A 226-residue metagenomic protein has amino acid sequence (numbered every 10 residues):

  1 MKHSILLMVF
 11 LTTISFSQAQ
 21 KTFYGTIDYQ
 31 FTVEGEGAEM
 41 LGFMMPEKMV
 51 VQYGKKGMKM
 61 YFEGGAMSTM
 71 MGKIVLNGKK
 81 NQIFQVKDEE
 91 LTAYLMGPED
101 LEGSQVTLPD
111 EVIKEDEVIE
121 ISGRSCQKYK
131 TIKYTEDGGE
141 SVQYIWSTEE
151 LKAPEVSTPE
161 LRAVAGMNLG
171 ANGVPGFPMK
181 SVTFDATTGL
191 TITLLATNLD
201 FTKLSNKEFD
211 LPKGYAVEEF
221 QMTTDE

Functional and structural regions predicted by a protein language model:
S4-I14: Sec-dependent N-terminal signal peptides
S15-K21: Bacterial Sec-dependent signal peptides at the C-terminal "C-region" and cleavage site
K21-E226: Extended soluble regions of mature proteins
